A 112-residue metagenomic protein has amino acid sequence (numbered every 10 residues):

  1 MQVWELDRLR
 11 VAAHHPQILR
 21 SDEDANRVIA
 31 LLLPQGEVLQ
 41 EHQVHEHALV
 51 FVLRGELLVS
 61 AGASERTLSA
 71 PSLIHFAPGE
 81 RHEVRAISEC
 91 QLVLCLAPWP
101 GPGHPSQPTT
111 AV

Functional and structural regions predicted by a protein language model:
M1-I29, S60, P108-V112: A short, N-terminal "cap"/entry segment at the start of jelly-roll beta-barrel domains of the cupin/DSBH fold
D22, P34, V44, V52 (+2 more regions): A short, compositionally biased micro-patch
R27-V44: Conserved short histidine dyad/triad with adjacent acidic residue
L39-E41, V59-S60, F76, R81-I87: Short beta-strand His + acidic residue motifs that chelate non-heme Fe in jelly-roll/DSBH and cupin folds
E46-L57, G62: Glycine- and acidic-residue-biased ligand/ion/polar-headgroup-sensing regions
L53-R54, S69-A70, S88: A cytosolic small-molecule/anion-sensing beta-strand core signal
A63-P78: Short acidic-glycine-tyrosine-enriched beta hairpin
P78-P102: Ligand-binding loop in jelly-roll beta-barrel domains
